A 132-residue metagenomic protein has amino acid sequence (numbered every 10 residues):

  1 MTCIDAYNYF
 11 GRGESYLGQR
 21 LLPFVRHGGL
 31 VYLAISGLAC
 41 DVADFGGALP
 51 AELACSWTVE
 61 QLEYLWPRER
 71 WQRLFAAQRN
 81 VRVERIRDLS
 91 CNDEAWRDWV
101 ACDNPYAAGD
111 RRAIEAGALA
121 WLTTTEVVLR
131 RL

Functional and structural regions predicted by a protein language model:
T2-D5: A conserved beta-strand element that flanks and buttresses the S-adenosyl-L-methionine
Y7, S36-A43, D88-C91: Short "lid" loop at the C-terminus of a central beta-strand within the Rossmann-like core of SAM-dependent
R12-E14, D44: Conserved catalytic-core motifs of eukaryotic protein kinase domains, centered on the activation segment
G13, R20, I35, L65-E69: Polytopic alpha-helical membrane proteins, predominantly small-molecule transporters/carriers
E14-L30: A short glycine-rich, Lys/Arg-flanked "PGG" loop and its adjoining helix->strand segment in the class I
L30-T58: Conserved class I S-adenosyl-L-methionine
Q61-R79, R85-I86: Short alpha-helix
R82-L132: Conserved Class I S-adenosyl-L-methionine
